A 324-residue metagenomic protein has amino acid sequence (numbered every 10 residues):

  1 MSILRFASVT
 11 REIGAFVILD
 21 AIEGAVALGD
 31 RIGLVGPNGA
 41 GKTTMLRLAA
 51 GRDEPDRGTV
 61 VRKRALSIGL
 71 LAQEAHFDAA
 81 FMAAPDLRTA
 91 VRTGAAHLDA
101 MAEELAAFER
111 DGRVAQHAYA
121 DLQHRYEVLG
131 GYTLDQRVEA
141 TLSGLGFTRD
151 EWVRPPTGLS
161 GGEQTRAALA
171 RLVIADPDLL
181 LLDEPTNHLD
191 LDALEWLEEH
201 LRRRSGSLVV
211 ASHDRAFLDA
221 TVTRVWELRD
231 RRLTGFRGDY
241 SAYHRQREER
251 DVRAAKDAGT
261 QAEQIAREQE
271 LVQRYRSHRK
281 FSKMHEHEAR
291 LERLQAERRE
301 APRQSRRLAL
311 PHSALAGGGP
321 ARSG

Functional and structural regions predicted by a protein language model:
M1-A254, S313, G318-G324: ABC ATP-binding cassette signature C-motif
E104-A106, V138-E139, H287, R303-R307: Short coil/turn segments at secondary-structure boundaries
L105, G112, Y126, T133 (+5 more regions): Leucine-rich amphipathic alpha-helices with coiled-coil/heptad-repeat character
Q116-Q123, A266-R274: A short, surface-exposed helix-loop junction/capping segment
V153-R154, S277-F281: Short, surface-exposed loop/turn segments at secondary-structure junctions
Q246-L271, M284-R298: Intracellular alpha-helical coupling/juxtamembrane segments of multi-pass membrane proteins
Q269-R274, K280, E292, L308-A314: Alpha-helical coupling/stalk and coiled-coil linker elements that connect catalytic or binding modules and transmit
E300-G318: Short, flexible cytosolic linker that couples an ABC transmembrane/permease module to its adjacent nucleotide-binding
